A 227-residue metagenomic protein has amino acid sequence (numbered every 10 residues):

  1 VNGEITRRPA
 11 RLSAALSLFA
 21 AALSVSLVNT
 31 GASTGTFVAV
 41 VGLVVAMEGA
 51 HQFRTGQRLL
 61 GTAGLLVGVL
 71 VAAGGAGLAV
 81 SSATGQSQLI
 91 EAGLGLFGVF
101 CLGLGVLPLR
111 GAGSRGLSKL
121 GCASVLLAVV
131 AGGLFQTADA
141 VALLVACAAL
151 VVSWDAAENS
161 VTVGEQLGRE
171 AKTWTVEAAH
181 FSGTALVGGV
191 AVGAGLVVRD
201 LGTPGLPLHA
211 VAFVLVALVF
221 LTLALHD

Functional and structural regions predicted by a protein language model:
V1-T6, L167-S182: Membrane-interface segments at loop-to-transmembrane junctions
S13-G35, V45-G56, G64-Q86, G98-G111 (+2 more regions): Hydrophobic alpha-helical transmembrane segments and adjacent interfacial helices in integral membrane proteins
T34-G42, L94-L96, A149: Extracellular/lumenal glycan-associated context and N-glycosylation machinery
G42-L43, V145-V152, S182-V190, F213: Hydrophobic faces of alpha-helical transmembrane segments in multi-pass integral membrane proteins
G132-A148, L206-V211: Loop-to-transmembrane alpha-helix initiation sites
A148-E165: Membrane-water interface of transmembrane alpha-helices
S160-G164, T222-D227: Membrane-interface capping segments at transmembrane-helix boundaries
T203-H226: Small-residue-rich transmembrane alpha-helices that serve as helix-helix interface/gating elements in multipass
